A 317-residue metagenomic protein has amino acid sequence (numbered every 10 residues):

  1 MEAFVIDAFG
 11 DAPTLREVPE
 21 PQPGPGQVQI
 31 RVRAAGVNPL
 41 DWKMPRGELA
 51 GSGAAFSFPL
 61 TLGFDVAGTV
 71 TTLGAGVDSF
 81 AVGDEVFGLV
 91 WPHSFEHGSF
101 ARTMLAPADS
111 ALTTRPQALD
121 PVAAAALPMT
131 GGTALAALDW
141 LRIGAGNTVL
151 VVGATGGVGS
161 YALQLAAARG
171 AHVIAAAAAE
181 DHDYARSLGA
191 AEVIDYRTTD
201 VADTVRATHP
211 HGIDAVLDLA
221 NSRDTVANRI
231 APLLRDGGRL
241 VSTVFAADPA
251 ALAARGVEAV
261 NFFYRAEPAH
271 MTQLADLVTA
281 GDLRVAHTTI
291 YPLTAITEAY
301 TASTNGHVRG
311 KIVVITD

Functional and structural regions predicted by a protein language model:
P19-G36, L49-P92: Glycine-rich beta-strand-centered segment in the early N-terminal region that forms part of a ligand/cofactor-binding
D65, T69, D84-E85, T103 (+4 more regions): Residue-level marker of beta-strand positions
S79, L89-G153: NAD(P)H dinucleotide-binding glycine-rich loop of Rossmann-like/cofactor-binding domains, especially the beta1-alpha1
A124-T198: Mid-domain Rossmann-like dinucleotide-binding core that forms the NAD(H)/NADP(H) cofactor-binding site
D139-G144, T208-P210, P232: Glycine-rich helix-loop-beta junction characteristic of Rossmann-like nucleotide cofactor-binding loops
D200-H211: Short amphipathic alpha-helix with an adjacent loop that forms part of the alpha/beta core around
L219-L283, T316-D317: Glycine-rich phosphate-binding loop and adjacent beta-alpha segment of Rossmann(oid) nucleotide-cofactor-binding
M271-D317: C-terminal hydrophobic helical "lid"/dimerization subdomain of Rossmann-like NAD(P)H-dependent oxidoreductases
